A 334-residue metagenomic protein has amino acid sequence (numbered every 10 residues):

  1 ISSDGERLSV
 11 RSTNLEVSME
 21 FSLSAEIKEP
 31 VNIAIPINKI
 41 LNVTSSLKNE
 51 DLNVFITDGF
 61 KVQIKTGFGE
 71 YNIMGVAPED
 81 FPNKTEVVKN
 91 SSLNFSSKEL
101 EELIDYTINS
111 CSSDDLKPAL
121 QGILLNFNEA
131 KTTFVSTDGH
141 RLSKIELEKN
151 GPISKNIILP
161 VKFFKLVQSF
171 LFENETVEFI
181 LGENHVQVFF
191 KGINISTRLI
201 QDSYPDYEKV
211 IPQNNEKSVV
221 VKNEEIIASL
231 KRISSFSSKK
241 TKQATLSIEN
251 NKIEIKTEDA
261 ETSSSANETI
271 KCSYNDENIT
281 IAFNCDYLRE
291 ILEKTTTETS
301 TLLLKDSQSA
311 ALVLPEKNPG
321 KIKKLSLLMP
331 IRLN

Functional and structural regions predicted by a protein language model:
I1-N334: Structural preference for solvent-exposed beta-strand-turn elements and adjacent flexible terminal/loop segments within
